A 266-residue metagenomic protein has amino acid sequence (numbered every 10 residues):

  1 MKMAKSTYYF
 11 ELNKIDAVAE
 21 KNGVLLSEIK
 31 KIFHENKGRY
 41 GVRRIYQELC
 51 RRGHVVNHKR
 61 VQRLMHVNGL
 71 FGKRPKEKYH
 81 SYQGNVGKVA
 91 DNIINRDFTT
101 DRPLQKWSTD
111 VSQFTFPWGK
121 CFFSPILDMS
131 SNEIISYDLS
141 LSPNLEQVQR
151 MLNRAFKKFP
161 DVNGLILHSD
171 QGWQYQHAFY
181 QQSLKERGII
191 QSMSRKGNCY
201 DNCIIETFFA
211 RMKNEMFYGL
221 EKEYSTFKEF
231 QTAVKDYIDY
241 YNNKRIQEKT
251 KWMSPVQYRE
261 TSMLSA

Functional and structural regions predicted by a protein language model:
M1, Y8, I29, I45 (+15 more regions): Mobile genetic element proteins and their domesticated derivatives, centered on retroelements and DNA transposons
K5-R102, N198, S254-S262: Basic, flexible linker segments flanking DNA-binding modules in nucleic acid-interacting mobile-element proteins
R74-Y79, L167-Q171, K185-I204, L220-S225: RNase H-like polynucleotidyl transferase catalytic core
Q83-N85, S169-Q171, H177-A178, M193-K213 (+2 more regions): RNase H-like two-metal-ion nuclease catalytic core shared by retroviral integrases and related mobile-element nucleases
T115, D138-P160: Active-site beta-loop-alpha junctions of metal-dependent nucleic acid enzymes, especially the RNase H-like/DDE
F116, D128-M129: Short, acidic, Ser/Thr-enriched surface-loop or helix-capping motifs
F116-F122: Short, flexible loop/turn motifs enriched in small residues
K185-I189, K213-A266: C-terminal domain-tail junction helix/linker
